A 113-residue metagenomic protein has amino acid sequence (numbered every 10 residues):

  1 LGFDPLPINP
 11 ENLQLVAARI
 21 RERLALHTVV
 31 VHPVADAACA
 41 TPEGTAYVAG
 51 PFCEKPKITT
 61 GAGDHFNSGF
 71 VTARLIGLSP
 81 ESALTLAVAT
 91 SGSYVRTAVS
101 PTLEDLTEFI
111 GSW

Functional and structural regions predicted by a protein language model:
G2-W113: Conserved phosphate-binding/catalytic region of the ribokinase-like
